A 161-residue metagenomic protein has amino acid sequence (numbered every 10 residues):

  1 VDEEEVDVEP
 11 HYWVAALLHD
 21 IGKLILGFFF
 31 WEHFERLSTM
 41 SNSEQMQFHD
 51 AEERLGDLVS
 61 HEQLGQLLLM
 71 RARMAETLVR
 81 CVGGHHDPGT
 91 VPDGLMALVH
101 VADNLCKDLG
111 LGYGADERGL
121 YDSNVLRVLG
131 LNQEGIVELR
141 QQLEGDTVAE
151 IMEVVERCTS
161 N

Functional and structural regions predicted by a protein language model:
D2-N161: Metal-dependent nucleotide-binding catalytic modules
